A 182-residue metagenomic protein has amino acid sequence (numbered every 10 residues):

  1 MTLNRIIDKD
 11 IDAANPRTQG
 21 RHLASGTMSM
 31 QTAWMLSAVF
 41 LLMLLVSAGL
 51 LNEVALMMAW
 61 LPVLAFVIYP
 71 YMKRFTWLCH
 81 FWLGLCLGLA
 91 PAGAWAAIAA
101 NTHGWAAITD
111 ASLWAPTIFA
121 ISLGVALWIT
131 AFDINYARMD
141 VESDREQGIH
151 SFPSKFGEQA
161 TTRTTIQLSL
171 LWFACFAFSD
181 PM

Functional and structural regions predicted by a protein language model:
M1-I11: Juxtamembrane transmembrane-helix boundary signature
M1-T2, A65-Y71, L89-G93, L123-R138: Transmembrane alpha-helical segments that form the membrane-embedded catalytic/substrate-channel core of multi-pass
K9-A59, E146-M182: Multi-pass membrane catalytic core of lipid/isoprenoid biosynthesis enzymes
R21-A107, A120: Intramembrane alpha-helical segments
L56, P116, N135: All-alpha helical catalytic cores of prenyl diphosphate-utilizing isoprenoid enzymes
Y71, F75-C79, G104, I108 (+3 more regions): Cytosolic-biased juxtamembrane loops and peripheral soluble domains of multi-pass membrane proteins
A111-T117, E158-T162: Membrane-water interface at loop-to-transmembrane-helix junctions
L113-W128, M182: Alpha-helical transmembrane segments
